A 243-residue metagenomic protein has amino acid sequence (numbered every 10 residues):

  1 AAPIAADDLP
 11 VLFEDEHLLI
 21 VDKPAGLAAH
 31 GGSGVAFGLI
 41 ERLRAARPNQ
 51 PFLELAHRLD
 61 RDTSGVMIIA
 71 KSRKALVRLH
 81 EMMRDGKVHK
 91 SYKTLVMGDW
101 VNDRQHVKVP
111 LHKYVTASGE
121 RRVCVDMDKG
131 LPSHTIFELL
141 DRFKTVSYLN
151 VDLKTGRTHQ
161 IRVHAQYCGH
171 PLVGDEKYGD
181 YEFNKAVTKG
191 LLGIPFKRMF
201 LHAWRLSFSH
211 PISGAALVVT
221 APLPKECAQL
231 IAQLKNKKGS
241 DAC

Functional and structural regions predicted by a protein language model:
A1-S118, H134, R142, T220-K237 (+1 more regions): RNA pseudouridine synthases
P3-A6, V125-T135, F200-L201: Short coil-to-beta-strand transition motifs
D8, E120-M127, G190-P195: Short, P/G- and charge-enriched loop/turn segments at secondary-structure junctions
H57-R58, D126-K129, E138, P195-R198: Short Gly/Pro-enriched turn/cap motifs at secondary-structure boundaries
M97, N150-K154: A structural micro-motif recognizing beta-strand termini and the immediately following turn/loop segments
L131, K144, K154, R162-C243: Pseudouridine synthases involved in rRNA/tRNA modification
F137, L149: Long C-terminal interaction/binding lobes of large macromolecular proteins
